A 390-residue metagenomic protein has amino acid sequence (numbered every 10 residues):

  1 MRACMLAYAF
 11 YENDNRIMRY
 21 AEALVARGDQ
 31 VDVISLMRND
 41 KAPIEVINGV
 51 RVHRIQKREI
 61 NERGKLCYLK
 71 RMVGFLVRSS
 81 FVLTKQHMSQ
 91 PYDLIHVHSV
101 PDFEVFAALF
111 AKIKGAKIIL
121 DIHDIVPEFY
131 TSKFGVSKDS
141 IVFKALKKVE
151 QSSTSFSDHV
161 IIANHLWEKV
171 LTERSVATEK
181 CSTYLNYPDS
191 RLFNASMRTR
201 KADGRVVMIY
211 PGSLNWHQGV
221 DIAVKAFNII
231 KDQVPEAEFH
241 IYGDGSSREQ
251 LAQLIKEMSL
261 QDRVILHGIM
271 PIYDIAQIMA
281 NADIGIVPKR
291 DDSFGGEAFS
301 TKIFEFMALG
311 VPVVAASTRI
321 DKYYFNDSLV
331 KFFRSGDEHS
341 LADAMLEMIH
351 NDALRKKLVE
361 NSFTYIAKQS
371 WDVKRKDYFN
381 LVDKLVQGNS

Functional and structural regions predicted by a protein language model:
M1-R51, I230: N-terminal subdomain of nucleotide-sugar transferases
M37, L166, Y184-Y187: Carbohydrate-associated surface elements
S80-T84, F103-F106, F110-K114, V126 (+1 more regions): Membrane-proximal helix-turn-helix segments that form the acceptor-binding/catalytic region of lipid-linked
I161, K201-F227, H240: Conserved donor-binding/catalytic core segment of Leloir-type glycosyltransferases
T172-E173, T178, Y187-G204, G219 (+1 more regions): Acidic anion/phosphate-binding donor-loop and adjacent secondary structure in glycosyltransferase catalytic cores
Q218, Y273-I278, G285-M307, V314-Y324: Nucleotide-sugar-dependent
E249-A276: Nucleotide-activated donor-binding/catalytic signature segment of Leloir-type glycosyltransferases, i.e., the conserved
D327-E338, E347-A353: Conserved acidic donor-binding segment of nucleotide-sugar-dependent glycosyltransferases
